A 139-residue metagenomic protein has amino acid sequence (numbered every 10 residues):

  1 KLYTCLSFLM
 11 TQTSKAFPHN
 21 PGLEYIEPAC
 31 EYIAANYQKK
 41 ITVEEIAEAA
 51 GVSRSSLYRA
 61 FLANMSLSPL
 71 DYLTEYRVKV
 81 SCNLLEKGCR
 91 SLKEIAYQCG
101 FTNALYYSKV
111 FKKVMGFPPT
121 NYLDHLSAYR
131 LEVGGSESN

Functional and structural regions predicted by a protein language model:
K1-A34, S56-Y58: An amphipathic alpha-helical interaction segment
C5, N64, S81: DNA major-groove recognition helices of helix-turn-helix
I33-N36, L85: Short helix-to-turn junction characteristic of helix-turn-helix DNA-binding domains, especially the helix
K40-Y76, R90, A96-Y122: Basic/polar phosphate-binding segments, predominantly the helix-turn-helix DNA-binding elements of transcriptional
L73-C82, N121-G135: Short, basic, alpha-helical segments at the C-terminal edge of helix-turn-helix-like DNA-binding modules
E137-N139: PLP-dependent class I/II
